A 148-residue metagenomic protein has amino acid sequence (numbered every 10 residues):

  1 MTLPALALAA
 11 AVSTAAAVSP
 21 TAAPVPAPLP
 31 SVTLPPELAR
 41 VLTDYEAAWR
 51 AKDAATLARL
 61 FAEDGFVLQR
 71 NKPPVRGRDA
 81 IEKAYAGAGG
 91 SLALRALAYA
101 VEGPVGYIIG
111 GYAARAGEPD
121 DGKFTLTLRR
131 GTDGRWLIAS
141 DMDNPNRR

Functional and structural regions predicted by a protein language model:
T2-A5, A16-E63: Short, low-complexity N-terminal intrinsically disordered segments enriched in polar/charged residues
Y45, L57-A58, G65, G77 (+3 more regions): Hydrophobic pocket/interface hotspot
L60, G65-V75, G87-A88: A short gly/proline-enriched turn/hairpin at secondary-structure junctions
F61, N71, A98-A100, G111-A113 (+2 more regions): A mature extracytoplasmic/lumenal domain signature
A80-D121: Surface-exposed, charged secondary-structure patches
D121-R148: Short beta-strand edge/turn micro-motifs at domain boundaries
